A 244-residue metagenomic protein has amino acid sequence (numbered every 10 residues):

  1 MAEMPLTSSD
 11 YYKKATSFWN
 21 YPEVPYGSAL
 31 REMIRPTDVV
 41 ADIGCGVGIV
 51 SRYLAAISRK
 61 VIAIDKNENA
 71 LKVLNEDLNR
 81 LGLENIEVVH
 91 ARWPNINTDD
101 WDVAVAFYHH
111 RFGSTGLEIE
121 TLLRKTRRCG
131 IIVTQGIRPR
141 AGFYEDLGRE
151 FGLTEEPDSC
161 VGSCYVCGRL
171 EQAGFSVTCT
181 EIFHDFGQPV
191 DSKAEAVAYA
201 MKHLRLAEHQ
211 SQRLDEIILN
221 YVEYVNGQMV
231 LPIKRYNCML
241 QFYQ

Functional and structural regions predicted by a protein language model:
M1-R35: Conserved class I S-adenosyl-L-methionine
G44-G48: Class I SAM-dependent methyltransferase "Motif I" SAM/SAH-binding loop
I49, L54-E84, H90-R92: Class I SAM-dependent methyltransferase SAM/SAH-binding core
D102-L117: A short SAM/SAH-binding and catalytic strip from SAM-dependent methyltransferases
G116-I131: A short glycine-rich, Lys/Arg-flanked "PGG" loop and its adjoining helix->strand segment in the class I
I131-P157: Conserved class I S-adenosyl-L-methionine
D158-G174: Short alpha-helix
S176-Q244: Conserved Class I S-adenosyl-L-methionine
